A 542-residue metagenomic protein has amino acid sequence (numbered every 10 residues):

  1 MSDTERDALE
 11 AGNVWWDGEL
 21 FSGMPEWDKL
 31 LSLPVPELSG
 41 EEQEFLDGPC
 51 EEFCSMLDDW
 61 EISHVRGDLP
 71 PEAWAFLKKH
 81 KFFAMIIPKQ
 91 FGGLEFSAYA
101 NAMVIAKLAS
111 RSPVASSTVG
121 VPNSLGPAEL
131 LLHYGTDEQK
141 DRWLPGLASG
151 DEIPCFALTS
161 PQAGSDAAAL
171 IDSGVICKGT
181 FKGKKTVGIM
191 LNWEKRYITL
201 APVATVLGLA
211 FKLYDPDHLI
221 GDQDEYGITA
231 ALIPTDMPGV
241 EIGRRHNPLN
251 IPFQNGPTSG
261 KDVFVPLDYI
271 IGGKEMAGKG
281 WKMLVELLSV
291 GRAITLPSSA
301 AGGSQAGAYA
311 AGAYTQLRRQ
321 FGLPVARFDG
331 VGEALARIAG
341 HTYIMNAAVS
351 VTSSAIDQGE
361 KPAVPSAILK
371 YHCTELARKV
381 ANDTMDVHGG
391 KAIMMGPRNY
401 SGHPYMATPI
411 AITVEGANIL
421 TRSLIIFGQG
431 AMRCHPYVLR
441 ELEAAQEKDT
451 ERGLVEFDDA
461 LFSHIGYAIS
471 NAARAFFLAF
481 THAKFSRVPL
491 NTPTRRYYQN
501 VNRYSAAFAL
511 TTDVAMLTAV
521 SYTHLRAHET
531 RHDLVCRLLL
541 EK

Functional and structural regions predicted by a protein language model:
M1-P122, E129, Y134-I153, Q162-S165 (+1 more regions): Amphipathic, small/basic residue-rich leader segments at the start of a protein or domain
P145, N192-Y197, F211-L213, T235-M237 (+3 more regions): Phosphate/diphosphate-binding loops
K184-E241: A short core secondary-structure module
T205-V206, L213, G239-D262: Catalytic nucleotidyl-transfer cores of nucleotide-processing enzymes
G243, P257-R292, Y309-A326, I469-P493 (+1 more regions): A glycine-rich, basic-preceded beta-loop-alpha segment at the flavin cofactor/substrate interface of flavin-utilizing
G280, A392-T494: Glycine-rich phosphate/cofactor-binding loops in nucleotide/flavin-utilizing enzymes
Y343-T374, A381, M385-I393, V520: C-terminal helix-coil-helix/basic helical segment that borders enzyme active sites and/or dimer interfaces and provides
T523-T530, L534, K542: Conserved small/polar residues in nucleotide/adenosyl-binding loops
